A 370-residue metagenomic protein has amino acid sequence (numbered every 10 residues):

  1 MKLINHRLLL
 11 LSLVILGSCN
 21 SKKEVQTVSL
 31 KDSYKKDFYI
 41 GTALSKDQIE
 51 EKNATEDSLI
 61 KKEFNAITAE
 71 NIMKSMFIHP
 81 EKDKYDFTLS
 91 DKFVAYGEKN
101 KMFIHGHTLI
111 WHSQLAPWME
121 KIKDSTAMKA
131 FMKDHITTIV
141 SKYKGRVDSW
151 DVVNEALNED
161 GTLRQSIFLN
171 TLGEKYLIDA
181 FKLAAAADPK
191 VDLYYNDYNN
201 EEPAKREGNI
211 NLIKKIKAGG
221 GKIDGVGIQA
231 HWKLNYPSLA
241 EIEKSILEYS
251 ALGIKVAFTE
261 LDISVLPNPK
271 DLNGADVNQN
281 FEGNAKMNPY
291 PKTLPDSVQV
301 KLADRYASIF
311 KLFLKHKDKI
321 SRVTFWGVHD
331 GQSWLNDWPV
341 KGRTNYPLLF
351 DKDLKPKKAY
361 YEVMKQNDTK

Functional and structural regions predicted by a protein language model:
K2-L11: Sec-dependent signal peptide recognition, specifically the positively charged N-region followed immediately by
L16-S18: C-terminal motif of bacterial Sec signal peptides marking the signal peptidase cleavage site
N20-K22: Bacterial signal peptide processing site
D32-S33, D37, S45-D57, I167-A285: Noncatalytic carbohydrate-binding groove/subsite architecture in carbohydrate-active enzymes
I40-L44, N65-A69, I104-T108, D148 (+5 more regions): Hydrophobic faces of well-ordered beta-strands that scaffold small-molecule active sites in alpha/beta enzyme cores
A66-P80, L89-Y194, Y198-N200, P267-N268: Substrate-binding cleft and catalytic face of glycoside hydrolase catalytic domains, especially the flexible beta-alpha
K121, K142, D151-E174, L183 (+5 more regions): Aromatic-rich peripheral "rim/lid" segments of glycoside hydrolase catalytic domains that contact and position glycan
